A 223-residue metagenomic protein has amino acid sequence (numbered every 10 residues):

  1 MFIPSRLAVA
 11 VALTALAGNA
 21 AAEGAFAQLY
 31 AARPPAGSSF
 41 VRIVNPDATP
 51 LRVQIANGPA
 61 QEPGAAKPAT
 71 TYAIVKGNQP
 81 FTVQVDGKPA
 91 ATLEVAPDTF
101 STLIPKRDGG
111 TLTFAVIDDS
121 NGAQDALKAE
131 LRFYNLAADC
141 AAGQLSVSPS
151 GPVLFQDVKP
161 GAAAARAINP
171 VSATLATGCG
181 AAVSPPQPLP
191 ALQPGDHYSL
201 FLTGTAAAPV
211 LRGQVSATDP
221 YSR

Functional and structural regions predicted by a protein language model:
M1-V9: Bacterial N-terminal signal peptides that target proteins for export
A17-N19: N-terminal signal peptide c-region/cleavage motif recognized by signal peptidases
A22-R223: Intrinsically disordered, low-complexity polar regions and short flexible loop motifs
